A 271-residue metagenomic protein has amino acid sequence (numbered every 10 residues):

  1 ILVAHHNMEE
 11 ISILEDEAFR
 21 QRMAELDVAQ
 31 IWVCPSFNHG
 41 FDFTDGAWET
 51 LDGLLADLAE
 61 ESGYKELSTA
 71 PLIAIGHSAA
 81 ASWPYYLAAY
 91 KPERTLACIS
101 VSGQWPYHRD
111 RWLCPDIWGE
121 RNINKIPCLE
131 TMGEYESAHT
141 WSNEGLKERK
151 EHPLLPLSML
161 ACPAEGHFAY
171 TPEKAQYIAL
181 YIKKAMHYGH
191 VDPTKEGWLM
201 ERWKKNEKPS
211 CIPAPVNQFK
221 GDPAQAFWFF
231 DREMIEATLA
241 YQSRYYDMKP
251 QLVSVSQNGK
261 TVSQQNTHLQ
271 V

Functional and structural regions predicted by a protein language model:
I1, E25-I31, S68-L72, P92-A97 (+2 more regions): Loop/turn elements at helix/coil->beta-strand transitions in domains of secreted/extracellular proteins
I1-N7: Short beta-strand element of the alpha/beta-hydrolase
M8, A29, C34-N38, Q104: Short beta-to-alpha linker loops that shape the active-site pocket of alpha/beta-hydrolase fold enzymes
I13-I31: Short amphipathic alpha-helix adjacent to the substrate-entry channel of hydrolases
E15, F19, A47-L54, A80-W83 (+3 more regions): Stable alpha-helical elements in mature extracytoplasmic
D42-S82, A89-T95: Gly/Ser-rich "nucleophile elbow"/oxyanion-hole loop immediately N-terminal to the catalytic nucleophile in hydrolases
L96-L180: The feature captures the conserved acid-bearing segment of alpha/beta-hydrolase catalytic domains
L155, P163-H268: Alpha/beta-hydrolase-fold serine-hydrolase catalytic core, especially in secreted/extracellular enzymes
